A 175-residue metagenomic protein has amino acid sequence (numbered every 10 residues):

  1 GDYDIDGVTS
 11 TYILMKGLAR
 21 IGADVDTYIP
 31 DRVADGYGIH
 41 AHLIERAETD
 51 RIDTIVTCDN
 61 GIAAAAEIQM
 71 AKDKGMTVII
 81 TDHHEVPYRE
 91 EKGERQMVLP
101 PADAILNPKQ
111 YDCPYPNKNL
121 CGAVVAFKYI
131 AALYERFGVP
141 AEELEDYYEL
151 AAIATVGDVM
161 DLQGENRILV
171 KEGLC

Functional and structural regions predicted by a protein language model:
G1-C175: Replace "Mg2+/Mn2+-dependent" with "divalent metal-dependent
